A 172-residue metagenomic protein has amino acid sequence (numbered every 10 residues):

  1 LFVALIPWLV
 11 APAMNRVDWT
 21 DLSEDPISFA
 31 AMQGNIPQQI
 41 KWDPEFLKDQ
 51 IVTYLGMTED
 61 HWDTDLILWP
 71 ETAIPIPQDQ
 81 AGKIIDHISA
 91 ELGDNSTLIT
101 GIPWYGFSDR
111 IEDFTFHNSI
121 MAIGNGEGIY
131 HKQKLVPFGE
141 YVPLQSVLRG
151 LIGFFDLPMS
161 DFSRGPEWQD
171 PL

Functional and structural regions predicted by a protein language model:
L1-L172: Enzyme catalytic cores with a strong preference for nitrogen-chemistry domains
